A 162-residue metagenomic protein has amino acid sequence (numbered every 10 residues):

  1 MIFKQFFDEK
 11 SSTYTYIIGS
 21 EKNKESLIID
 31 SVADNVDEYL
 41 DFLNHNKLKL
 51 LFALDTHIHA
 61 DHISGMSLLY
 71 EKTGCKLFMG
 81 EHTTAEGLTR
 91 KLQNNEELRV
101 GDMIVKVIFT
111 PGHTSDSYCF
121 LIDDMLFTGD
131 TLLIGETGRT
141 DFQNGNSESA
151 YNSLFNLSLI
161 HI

Functional and structural regions predicted by a protein language model:
M1, G87, Q93, L132-T137: Residue-level signal for pocket-adjacent positions within structured domains
M1-L48, C119-G129, G135: Conserved beta-strand hairpin/beta-sheet module of binuclear metal-dependent hydrolase folds, prominently
Q5-F6, I17, E97-I122: Core dinuclear metal-dependent hydrolase active-site scaffold
E9, S64-G65, G80, N95 (+6 more regions): Glycine-centered flexibility sites
S12, N23, V32-F109: Active-site HxH/HxHxD metal-binding segment of metal-dependent hydrolases
K24, T114-I160: Metallo-beta-lactamase
I28, I58, R139: Generic anion/oxyanion-binding catalytic loop in active/binding sites
T110, H161-I162: Adenylate-forming
